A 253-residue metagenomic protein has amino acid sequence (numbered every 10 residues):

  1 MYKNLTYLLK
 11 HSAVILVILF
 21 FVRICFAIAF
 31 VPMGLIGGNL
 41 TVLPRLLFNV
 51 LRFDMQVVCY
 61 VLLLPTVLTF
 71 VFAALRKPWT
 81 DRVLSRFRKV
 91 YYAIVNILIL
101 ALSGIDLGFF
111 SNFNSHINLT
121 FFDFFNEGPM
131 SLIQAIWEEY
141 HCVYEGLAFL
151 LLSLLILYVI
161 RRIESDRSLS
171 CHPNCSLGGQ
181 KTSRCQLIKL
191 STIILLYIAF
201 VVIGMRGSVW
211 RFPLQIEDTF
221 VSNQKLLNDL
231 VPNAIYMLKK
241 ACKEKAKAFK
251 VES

Functional and structural regions predicted by a protein language model:
M1-L100: Membrane-anchoring hydrophobic segments
M1-T6, K77-F87, E164-L187: Membrane-interfacial, low-structure loops and terminal tails that flank and connect transmembrane helices in multi-pass
L5-L9, V83-I94, W137-F149, S183-I188: Loop-to-transmembrane boundary segments
V22-F53, Y91-A148, L169-S170, R206-I235: Membrane-interfacial interhelical loops
L64-L75, L152-R167, V201: Alpha-helical transmembrane segments
M130-L132, Y140-C171, C175, S183-I188: A conserved hydrophobic secondary-structure block that centers on an alpha-helix together with its immediately flanking
Q180-S208: Internal/C-terminal transmembrane anchor helices
V231-S253: Membrane/wall-proximal cationic-aromatic binding patches
